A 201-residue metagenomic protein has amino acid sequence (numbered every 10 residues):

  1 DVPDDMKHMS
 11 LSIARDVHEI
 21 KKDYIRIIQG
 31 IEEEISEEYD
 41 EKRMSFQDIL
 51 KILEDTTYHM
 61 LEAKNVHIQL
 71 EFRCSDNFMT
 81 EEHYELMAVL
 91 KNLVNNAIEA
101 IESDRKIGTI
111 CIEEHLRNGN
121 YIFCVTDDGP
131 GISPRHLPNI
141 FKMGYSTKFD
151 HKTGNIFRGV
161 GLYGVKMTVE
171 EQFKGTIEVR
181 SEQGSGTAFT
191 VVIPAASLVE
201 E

Functional and structural regions predicted by a protein language model:
D1-V66: Conserved DHp (HisKA) dimerization/phosphotransfer helix of two-component histidine kinases, i.e., the long coiled-coil
H67-N77: Conserved catalytic submotifs in the C-terminal HATPase_c
K91-E99: Conserved polar catalytic motif of the HATPase_c/GHKL fold
I107-G119: Short beta-strand/loop element within the Bergerat-fold HATPase_c
D127: Acidic ATP/Mg2+-coordinating residue in the GHKL
I132-G144: Short conserved segment of the HATPase_c
G164-K174: Conserved glycine-/histidine-rich ATP-lid loop and adjacent helix of the Bergerat-fold HATPase_c
V179-Q183: A short beta-strand-to-loop motif within the catalytic HATPase_c
